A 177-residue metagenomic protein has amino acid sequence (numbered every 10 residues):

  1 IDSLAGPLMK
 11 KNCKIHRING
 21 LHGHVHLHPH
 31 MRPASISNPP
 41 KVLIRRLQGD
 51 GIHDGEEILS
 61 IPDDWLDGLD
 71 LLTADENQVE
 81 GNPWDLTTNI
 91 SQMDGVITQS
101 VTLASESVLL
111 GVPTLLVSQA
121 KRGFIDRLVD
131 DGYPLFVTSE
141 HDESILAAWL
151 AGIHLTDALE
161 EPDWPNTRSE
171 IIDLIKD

Functional and structural regions predicted by a protein language model:
I1-D2, V42-R45, G68-E76, V96-T98 (+1 more regions): Short, hydrophobic beta-strand segments that form beta-sheet elements in well-ordered domains
I1-G55: A nucleotide-sugar donor-handling region in carbohydrate enzymes
G6-C13, D75-V79, E106, D126-D130: Short loop/helix-cap segments at secondary-structure boundaries that form the rim of catalytic
N12, P39, G68-L69, Q92-M93 (+1 more regions): Short, well-ordered alpha-helix to beta-strand connector turns
I44-G49, L59-L86: Catalytic donor nucleotide-activated moiety binding site of glycosyltransferases and closely related
L72-S105, L109: Donor nucleotide-activated moiety binding/catalytic core segment of transferases that use nucleotide-activated donors
L109-D157: Catalytic binding pocket for nucleotide-activated donors in carbohydrate/polymer assembly enzymes
H154-D177: C-terminal amphipathic helix plus adjacent low-complexity, charged tail appended to glycosyltransferase catalytic
